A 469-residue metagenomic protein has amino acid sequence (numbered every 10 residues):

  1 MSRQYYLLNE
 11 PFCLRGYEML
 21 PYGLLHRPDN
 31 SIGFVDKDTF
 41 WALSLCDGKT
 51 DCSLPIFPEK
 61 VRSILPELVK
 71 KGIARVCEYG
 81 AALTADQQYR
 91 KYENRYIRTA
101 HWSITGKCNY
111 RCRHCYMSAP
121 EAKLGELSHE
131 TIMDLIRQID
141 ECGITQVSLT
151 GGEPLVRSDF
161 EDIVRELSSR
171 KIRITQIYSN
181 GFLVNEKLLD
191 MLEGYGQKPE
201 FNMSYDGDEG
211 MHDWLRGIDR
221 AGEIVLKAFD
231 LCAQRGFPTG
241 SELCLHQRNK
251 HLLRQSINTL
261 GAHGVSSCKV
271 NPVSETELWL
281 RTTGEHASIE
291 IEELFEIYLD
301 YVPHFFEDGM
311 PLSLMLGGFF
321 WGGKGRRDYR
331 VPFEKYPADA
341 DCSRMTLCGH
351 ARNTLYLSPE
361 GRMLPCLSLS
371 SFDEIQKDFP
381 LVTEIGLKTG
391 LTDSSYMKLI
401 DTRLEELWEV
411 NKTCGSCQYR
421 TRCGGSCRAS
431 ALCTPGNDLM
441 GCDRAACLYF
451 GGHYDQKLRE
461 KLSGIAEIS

Functional and structural regions predicted by a protein language model:
M1-P120: N-terminal pre-core extensions flanking Radical SAM catalytic domains
R27, L357-S358: Short, acidic, Ser/Thr-enriched surface-loop or helix-capping motifs
K91-G152, T354: Conserved small-residue-rich
K107-M117, P365-S368, K412-S430: Local cysteine-cluster metal-coordination motifs and their immediate loop/turn environment, predominantly Fe-S cluster
M117, H129-T150, R157-S288: Radical SAM/AdoMet-radical enzyme domain recognition
L135-G151, G441-S469: Short Fe-S-cluster ligation motifs
E292-K335, R362-M363, L367-Q418, L462: C-terminal accessory region of radical SAM enzymes
C348-R352: Short, small/polar residue-rich loop motifs at catalytic or cofactor-binding pockets
